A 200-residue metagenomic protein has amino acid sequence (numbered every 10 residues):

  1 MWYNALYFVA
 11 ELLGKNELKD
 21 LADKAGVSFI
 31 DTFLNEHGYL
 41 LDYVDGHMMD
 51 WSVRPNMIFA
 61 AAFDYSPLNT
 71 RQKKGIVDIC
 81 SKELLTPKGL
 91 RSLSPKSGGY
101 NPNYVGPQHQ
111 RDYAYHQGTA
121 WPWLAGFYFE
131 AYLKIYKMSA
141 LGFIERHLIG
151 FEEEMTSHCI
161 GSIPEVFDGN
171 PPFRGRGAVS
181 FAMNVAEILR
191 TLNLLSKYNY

Functional and structural regions predicted by a protein language model:
M1-S97, N101-N103, R146, E153-V185: Catalytic cores of carbohydrate-active enzymes
N4-E11, A62-Y65, F127-K134, R190-L194: Short glycine/serine- and small hydrophobic-enriched flexible loop segments
G14-E17, K137, N193, N199: Short, flexible coil/linker elements and helix-boundary hinge sites characteristic of intrinsically disordered
G99-A140, L189-N193: C-terminal substrate/ligand-recognition segments
A131-S157: C-terminal hydrophobic structural anchor segments that stabilize assembly/packing rather than catalytic chemistry
A182-Y200: Terminal, non-catalytic domain-edge segments
